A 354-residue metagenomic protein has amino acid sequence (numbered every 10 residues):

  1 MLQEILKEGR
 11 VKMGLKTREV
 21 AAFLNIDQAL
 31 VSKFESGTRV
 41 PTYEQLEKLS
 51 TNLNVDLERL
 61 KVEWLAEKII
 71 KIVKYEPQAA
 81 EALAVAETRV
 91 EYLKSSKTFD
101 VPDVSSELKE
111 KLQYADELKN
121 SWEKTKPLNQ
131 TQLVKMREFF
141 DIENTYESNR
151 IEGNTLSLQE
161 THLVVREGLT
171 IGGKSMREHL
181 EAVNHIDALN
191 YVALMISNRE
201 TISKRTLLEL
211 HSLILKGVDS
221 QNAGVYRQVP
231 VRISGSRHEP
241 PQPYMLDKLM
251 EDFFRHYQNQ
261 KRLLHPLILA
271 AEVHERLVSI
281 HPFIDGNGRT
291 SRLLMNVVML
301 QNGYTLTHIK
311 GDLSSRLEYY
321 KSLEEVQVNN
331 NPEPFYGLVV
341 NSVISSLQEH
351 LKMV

Functional and structural regions predicted by a protein language model:
E4-F23: Short basic helix-loop element that most often maps to the first helix and adjoining turn of HTH DNA-binding modules
L6, T17, Q28, Y43-L46: Helix-turn-helix DNA-binding elements, focusing on the entry/boundary residues of the two helices that contact DNA
L6, V20-A21, V31-F34, L60: Conserved hydrophobic/aromatic packing and binding residues within compact polymer-binding modules
E8-V11, L65-E81, E87-V354: FIC/Doc superfamily catalytic core
N25, E44-R59: DNA major-groove recognition helix of helix-turn-helix/homeodomain DNA-binding modules
N25-V40: Recognition helix of helix-turn-helix/homeodomain-like DNA-binding domains that insert into the DNA major groove
K33, P41-T42, L46, K61-E67: CheY-like receiver
